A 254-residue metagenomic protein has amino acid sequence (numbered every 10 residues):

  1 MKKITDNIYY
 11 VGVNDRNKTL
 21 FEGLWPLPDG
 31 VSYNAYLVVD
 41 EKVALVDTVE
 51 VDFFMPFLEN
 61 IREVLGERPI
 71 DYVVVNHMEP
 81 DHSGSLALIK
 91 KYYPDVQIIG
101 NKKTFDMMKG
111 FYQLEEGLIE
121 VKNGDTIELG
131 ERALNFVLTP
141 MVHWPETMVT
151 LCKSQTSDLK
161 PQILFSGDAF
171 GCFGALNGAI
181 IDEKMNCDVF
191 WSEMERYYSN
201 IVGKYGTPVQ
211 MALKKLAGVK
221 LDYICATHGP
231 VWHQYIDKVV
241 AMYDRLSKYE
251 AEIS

Functional and structural regions predicted by a protein language model:
K2-E63, V149-S166: Conserved beta-strand hairpin/beta-sheet module of binuclear metal-dependent hydrolase folds, prominently
K3-D6, I99-T147, T156-K160, P208-L213: Metallo-beta-lactamase
F21-P26, V49-V51, V75-H77, L134-M141 (+1 more regions): Short, flexible loop segments at the rims of nucleotide/cofactor-binding pockets, characterized by
E41, D52-I99: Active-site metal-binding motif and surrounding structural segment of the metallo-beta-lactamase
V46-T48, I70-M78, I98-K102, T139 (+2 more regions): Active-site neighborhood of phospho(di)ester-bond hydrolases with catalytic His/Asp-centered motifs
E50-V51, P80, G171, V231: Short, glycine/acidic-enriched loop or turn micro-motifs at the edges of active sites
A133-Q234: Metallo-beta-lactamase
Y223, H228-I253: Terminal amphipathic helices with adjacent charged low-complexity linkers/tails
